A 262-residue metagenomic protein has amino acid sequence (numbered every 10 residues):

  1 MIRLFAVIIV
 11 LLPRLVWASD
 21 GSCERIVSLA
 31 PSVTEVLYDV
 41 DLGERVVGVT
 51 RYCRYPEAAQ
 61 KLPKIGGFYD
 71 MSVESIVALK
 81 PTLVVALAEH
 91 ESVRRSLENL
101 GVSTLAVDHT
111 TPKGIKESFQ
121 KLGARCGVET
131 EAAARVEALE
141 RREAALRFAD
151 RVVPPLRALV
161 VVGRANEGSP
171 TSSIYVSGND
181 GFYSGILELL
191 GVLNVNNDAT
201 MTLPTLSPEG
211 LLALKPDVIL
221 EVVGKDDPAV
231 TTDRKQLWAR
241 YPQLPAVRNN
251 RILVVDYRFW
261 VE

Functional and structural regions predicted by a protein language model:
M1-L4: Positively charged n-region of N-terminal signal peptides that target proteins for export
P13-A18: N-terminal signal peptide c-region/cleavage motif recognized by signal peptidases
E24-L37, E131-L190: Basic- and aromatic-lined ligand-binding clefts that recognize polyanionic substrates
E24-R25, K116-E117, K121-A124, A133 (+3 more regions): Structured C-terminal subdomain patch of bacterial secreted/periplasmic proteins
E24-V93, Y175, V192-V195: A short, structured surface patch at a secondary-structure boundary
T50, S177-L203, V223, N249: His/Asp/Glu-enriched short active-site or ligand-binding loop at hydrolase and phosphoryl-transfer sites
Y55, R94, E98-R125: Flexible loop/hinge segments that line or gate small-molecule binding clefts
V73-K80, N99-L100, L206-K215: Short helices/loops that flank or line small-molecule/ion binding pockets
